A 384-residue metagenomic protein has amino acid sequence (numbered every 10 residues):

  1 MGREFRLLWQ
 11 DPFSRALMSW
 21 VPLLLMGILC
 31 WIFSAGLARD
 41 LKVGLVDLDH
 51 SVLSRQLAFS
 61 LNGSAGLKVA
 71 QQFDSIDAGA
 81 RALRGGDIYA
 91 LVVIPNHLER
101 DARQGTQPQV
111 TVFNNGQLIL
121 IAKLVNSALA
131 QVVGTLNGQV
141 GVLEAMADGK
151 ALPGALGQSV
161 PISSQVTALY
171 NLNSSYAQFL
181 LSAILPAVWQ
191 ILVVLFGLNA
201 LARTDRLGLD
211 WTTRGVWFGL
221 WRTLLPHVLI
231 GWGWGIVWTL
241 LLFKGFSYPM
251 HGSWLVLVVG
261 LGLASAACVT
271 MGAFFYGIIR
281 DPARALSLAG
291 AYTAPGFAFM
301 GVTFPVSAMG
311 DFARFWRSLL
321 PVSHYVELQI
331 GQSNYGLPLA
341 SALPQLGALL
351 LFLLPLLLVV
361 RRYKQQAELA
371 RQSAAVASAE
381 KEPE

Functional and structural regions predicted by a protein language model:
M1-D40, N171-Q178, S182-I184, V188-L209 (+4 more regions): N-terminal hydrophobic or amphipathic helices and topogenic motifs
M1-E4, Q71, Q117, L156 (+9 more regions): Juxtamembrane loop-helix boundary motifs flanking transmembrane segments in multi-pass membrane proteins
G2, R84, F113, G219-L220 (+2 more regions): Short, surface-exposed helix/turn micro-motifs that flank interaction/cofactor sites
G2-Y176, Q365-E384: Extracytoplasmic/periplasmic domains immediately adjacent to an N-terminal transmembrane anchor in multi-pass membrane
L152-S163, W234, L319-Q329: Peri-membrane helix termini and adjoining interfacial loops of integral membrane proteins
F179-I278, A283-A298: Transmembrane alpha-helical segments that form the functional core of multipass membrane systems
L241, P249-E384: Membrane-spanning alpha-helical segments of multipass transporters and channels
